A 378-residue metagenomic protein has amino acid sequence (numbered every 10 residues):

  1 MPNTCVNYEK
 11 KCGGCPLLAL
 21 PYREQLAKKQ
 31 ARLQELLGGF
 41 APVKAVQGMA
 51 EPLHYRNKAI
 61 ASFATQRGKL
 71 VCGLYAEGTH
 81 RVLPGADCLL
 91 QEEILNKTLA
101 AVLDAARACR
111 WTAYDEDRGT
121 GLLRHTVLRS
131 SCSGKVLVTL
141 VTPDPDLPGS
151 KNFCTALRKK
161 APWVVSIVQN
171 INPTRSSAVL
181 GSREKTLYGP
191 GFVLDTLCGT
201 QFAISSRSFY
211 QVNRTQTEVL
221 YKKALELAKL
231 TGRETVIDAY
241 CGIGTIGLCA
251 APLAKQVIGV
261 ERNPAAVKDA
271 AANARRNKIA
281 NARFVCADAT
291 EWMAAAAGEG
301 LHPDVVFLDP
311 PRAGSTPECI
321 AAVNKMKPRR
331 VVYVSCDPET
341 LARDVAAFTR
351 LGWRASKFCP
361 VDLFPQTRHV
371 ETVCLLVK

Functional and structural regions predicted by a protein language model:
P2, P16-E116, S133, L147: Extended interfacial segments that mediate partner engagement and assembly in macromolecular machines
C5-Y8, C12-C15: Short cysteine clusters
A50, T120-C132: Core structural elements
N57, V136, R233-E234: Nucleotide donor/acceptor-binding cores
F63-T65, S130-C132, D362, K378: Short, low-complexity Ser/Thr-rich regulatory SLiMs
A64, L128, G134-P143, Q201-S205 (+1 more regions): Short, aliphatic-rich beta-strand segments
G73-A76, V141, A270: Short, acidic/hydrophobic/Gly-rich beta-strand patch recurrent on exposed beta strands that often constitutes part
G149-K378: Rossmann-like S-adenosyl-L-methionine
